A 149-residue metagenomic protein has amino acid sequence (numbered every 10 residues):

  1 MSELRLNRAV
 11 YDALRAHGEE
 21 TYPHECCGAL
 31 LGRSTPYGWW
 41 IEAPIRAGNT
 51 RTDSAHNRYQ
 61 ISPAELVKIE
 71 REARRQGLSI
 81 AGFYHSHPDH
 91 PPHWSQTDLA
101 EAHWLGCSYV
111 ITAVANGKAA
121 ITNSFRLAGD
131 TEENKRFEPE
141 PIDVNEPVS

Functional and structural regions predicted by a protein language model:
M1-I80, D89-S149: Conserved beta-strand-loop surface patch within small alpha/beta domains used for substrate/adaptor or ligand engagement
F83: Conserved, mostly hydrophobic/aromatic
S86: Acidic/histidine-rich, metal-coordinating catalytic segments
